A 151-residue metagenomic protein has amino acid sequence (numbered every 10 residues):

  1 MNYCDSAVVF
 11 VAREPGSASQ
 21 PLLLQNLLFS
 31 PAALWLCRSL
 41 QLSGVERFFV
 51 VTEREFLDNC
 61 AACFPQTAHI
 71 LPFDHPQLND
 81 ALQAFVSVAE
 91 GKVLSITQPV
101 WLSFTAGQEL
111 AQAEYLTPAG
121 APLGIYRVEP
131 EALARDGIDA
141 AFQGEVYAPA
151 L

Functional and structural regions predicted by a protein language model:
M1-N2, L151: Non-catalytic membrane-proximal stalk/linker segments that position and tether the catalytic domains
N2-L57: N-terminal glycine-rich phosphate-binding loop and ensuing alpha1 helix
W35-L36, N79-Q83: A generic local structural motif
G44, N59, T67, L71-D74 (+3 more regions): Conserved core of the sugar-phosphate nucleotidyltransferase
C63: Glycine-rich loop at the start of a catalytic domain that most often binds anionic cofactors/ligands
V93-L94, P99: Short aromatic/hydrophobic "clamp" motif used to bind/position activated sugar donors
